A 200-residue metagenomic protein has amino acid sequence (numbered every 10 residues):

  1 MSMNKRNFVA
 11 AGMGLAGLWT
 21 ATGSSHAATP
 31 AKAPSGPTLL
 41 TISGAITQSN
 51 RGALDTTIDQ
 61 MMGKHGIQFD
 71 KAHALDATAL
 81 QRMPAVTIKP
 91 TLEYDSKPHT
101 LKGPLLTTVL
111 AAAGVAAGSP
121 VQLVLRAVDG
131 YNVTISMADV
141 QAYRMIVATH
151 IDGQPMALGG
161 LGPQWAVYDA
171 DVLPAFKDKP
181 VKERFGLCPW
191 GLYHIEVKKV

Functional and structural regions predicted by a protein language model:
S2-R6: Positively charged n-region of N-terminal signal peptides that target proteins for export
N7-H26: N-terminal export signals
H26-V200: N-terminal intrinsically disordered, low-complexity segments enriched in P/E/S/T
